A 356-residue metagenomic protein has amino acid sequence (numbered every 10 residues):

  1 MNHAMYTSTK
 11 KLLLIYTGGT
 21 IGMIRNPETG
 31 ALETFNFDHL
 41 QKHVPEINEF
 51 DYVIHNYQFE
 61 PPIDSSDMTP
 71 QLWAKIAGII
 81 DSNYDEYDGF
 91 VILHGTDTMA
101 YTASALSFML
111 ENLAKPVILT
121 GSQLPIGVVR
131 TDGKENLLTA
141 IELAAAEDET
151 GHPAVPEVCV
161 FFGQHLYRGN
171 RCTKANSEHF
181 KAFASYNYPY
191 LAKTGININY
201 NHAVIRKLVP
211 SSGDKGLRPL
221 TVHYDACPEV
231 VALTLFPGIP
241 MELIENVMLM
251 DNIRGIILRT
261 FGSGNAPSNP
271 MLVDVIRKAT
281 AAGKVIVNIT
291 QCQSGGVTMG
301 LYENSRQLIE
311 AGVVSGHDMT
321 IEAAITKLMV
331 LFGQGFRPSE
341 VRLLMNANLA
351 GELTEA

Functional and structural regions predicted by a protein language model:
M1-S82: ATP/NTP phosphate-donor binding region
N2, T260-A356: C-terminal non-catalytic interaction/assembly regions of soluble proteins
S8-T9, I15-Y16, N36-N48, R168-S263 (+2 more regions): Accessory alpha-helical/coil subdomains and C-terminal extensions that flank or cap enzyme catalytic cores
I15-T17, I92-H94, I118-G121, P156-G163 (+3 more regions): Short beta-strand segments
M23-I24, T98-A103, G133-L137, N265-S268: Short glycine/serine/threonine-rich phosphate/pyrophosphate-binding segments that cradle anionic phosphate groups
Y87-M99, D251-G264: Short acidic, glycine-rich surface-loop motifs adjacent to enzyme active sites
L93-K115, S268-V275, N304: Short Gly/Thr/Asp-enriched flexible loops that form oxyanion-binding sites at enzyme active sites
L119-N197: Internal gly/pro-rich beta-alpha loop/helix module that stabilizes soluble enzyme cofactors or their anionic handles
